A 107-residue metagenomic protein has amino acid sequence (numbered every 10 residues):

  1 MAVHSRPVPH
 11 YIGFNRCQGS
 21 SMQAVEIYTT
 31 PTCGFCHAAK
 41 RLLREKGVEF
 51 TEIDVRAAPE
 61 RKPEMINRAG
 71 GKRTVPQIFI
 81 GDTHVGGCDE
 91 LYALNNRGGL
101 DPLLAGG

Functional and structural regions predicted by a protein language model:
H4-S21: Short, Lys/Arg-enriched N-terminal segments with co-localized hydrophobic residues within the first ~10-30 amino acids
N15, G106-G107: Glycine-rich phosphate-binding loop of ATP-dependent small-molecule kinases
M22-E49: Local sequence-structure signature of Cys/Sec-based thiol-disulfide redox active-site neighborhoods
V55-R73, A105: Thioredoxin-like thiol-disulfide oxidoreductase module
G70-F79, D89: Structural micro-motif
I80-G106: Non-catalytic, surface beta->alpha helical segment in thiol-disulfide oxidoreductase systems
